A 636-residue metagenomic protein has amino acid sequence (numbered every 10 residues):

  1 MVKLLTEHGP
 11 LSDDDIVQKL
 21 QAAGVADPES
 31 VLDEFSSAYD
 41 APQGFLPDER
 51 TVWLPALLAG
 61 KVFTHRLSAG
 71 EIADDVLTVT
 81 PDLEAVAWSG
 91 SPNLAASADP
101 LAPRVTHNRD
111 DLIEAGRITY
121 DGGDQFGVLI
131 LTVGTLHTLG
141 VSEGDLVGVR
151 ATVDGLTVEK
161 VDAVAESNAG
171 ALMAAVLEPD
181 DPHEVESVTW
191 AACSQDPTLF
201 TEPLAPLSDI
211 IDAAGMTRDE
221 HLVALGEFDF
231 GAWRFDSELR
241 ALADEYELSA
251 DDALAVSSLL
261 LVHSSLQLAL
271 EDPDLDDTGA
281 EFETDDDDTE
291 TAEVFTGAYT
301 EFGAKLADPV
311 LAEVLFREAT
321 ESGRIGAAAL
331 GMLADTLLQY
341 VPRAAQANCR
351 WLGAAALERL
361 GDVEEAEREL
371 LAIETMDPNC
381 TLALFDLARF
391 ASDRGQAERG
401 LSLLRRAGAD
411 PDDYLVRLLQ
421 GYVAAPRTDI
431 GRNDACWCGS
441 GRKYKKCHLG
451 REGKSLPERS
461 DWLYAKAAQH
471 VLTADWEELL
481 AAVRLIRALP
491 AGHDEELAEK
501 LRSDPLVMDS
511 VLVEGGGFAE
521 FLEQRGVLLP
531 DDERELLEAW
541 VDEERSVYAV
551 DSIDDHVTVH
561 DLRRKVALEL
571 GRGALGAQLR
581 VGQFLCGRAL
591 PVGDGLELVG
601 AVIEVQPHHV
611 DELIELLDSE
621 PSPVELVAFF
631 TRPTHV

Functional and structural regions predicted by a protein language model:
M1-V636: Acidic/negatively charged segments and metal-coordination signatures
